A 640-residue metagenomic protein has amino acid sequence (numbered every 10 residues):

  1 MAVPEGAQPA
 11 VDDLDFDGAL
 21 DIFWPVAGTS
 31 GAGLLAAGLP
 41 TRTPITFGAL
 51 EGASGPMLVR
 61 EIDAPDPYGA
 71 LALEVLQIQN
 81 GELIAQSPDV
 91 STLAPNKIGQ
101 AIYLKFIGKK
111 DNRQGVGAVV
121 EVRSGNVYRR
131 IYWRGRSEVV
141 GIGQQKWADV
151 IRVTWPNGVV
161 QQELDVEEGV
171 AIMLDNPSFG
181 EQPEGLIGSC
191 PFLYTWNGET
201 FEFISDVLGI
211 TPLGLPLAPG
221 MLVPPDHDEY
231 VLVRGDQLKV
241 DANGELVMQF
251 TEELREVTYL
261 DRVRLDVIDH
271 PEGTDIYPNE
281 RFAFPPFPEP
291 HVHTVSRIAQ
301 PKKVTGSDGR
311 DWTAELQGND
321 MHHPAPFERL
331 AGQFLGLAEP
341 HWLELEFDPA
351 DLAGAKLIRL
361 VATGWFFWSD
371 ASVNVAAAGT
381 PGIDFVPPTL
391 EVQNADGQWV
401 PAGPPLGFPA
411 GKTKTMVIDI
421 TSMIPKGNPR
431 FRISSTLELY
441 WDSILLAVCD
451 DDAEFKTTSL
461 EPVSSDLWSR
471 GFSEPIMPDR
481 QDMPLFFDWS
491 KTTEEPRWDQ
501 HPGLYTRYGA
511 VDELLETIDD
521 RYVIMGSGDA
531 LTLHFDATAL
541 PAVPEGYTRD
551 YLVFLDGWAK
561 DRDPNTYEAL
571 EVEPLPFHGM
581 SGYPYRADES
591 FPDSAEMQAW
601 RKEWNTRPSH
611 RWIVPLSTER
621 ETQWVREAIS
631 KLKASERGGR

Functional and structural regions predicted by a protein language model:
M1, L35-R42: Surface-exposed loop/turn elements that mediate protein-protein interactions on large endomembrane-trafficking
E5-F16, L20, T41-I84, S91-T92 (+1 more regions): Beta-propeller blade termini
T29-A37, S87-L93: Structural motif
G55, D66-A72, Q79-Q317, P324-I358 (+7 more regions): Gly/Ser/Thr/Pro-enriched helix-cap/hinge segments flanking short amphipathic alpha-helices
G135-S137, T506-P541, E545-Y547, L552-A559 (+2 more regions): Serine-hydrolase catalytic core recognition
L360-W368, A410-K414, L437-L439, I524-S527 (+4 more regions): Short beta-strand and adjacent turn/loop elements
E568-L570, L575-S630: Long C-terminal appendages of very large multidomain proteins
